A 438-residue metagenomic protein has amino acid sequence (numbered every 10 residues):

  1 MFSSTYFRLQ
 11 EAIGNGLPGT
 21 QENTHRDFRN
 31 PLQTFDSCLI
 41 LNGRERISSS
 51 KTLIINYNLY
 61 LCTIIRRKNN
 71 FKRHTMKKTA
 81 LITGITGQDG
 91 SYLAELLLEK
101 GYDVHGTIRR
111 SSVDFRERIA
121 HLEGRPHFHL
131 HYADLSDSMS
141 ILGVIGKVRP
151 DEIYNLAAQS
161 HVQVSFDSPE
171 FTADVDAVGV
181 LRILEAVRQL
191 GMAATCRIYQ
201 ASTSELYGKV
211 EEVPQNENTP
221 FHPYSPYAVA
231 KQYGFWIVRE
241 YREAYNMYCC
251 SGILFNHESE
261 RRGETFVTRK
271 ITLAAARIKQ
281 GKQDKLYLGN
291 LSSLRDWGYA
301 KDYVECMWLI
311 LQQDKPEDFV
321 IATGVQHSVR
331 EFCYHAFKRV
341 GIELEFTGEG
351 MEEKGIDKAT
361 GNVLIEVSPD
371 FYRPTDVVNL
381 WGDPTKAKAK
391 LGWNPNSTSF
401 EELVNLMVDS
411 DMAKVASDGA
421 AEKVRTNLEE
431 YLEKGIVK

Functional and structural regions predicted by a protein language model:
Y6, Q10, Q21, H25 (+3 more regions): Low-complexity, intrinsically disordered or signal/transmembrane-proximal segments
R8, R26-R29, R44-R46, R66-R67 (+1 more regions): Basic polycationic patches enriched in arginine
A12, E99, G106-T107, A133 (+1 more regions): C-terminal substrate-binding subdomain of Rossmann-fold SDR/epimerase-dehydratase oxidoreductases
E22-N23, N30, T34, I47 (+2 more regions): Polybasic, lysine-rich low-complexity intrinsically disordered segments
Y57-T63, K68-H257, K301, M307 (+4 more regions): N-terminal Rossmann-like NAD(P)+-binding domain of SDR-like oxidoreductases, especially those catalyzing
